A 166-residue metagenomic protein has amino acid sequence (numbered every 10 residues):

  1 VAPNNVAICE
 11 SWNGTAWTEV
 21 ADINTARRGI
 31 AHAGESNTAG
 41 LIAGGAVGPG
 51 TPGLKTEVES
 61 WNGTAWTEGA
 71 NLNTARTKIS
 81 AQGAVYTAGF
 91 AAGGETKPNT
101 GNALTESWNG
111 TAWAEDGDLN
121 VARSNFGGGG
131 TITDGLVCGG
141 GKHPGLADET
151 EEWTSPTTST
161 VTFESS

Functional and structural regions predicted by a protein language model:
V1-S166: Polar, enzyme-active/binding microenvironments
